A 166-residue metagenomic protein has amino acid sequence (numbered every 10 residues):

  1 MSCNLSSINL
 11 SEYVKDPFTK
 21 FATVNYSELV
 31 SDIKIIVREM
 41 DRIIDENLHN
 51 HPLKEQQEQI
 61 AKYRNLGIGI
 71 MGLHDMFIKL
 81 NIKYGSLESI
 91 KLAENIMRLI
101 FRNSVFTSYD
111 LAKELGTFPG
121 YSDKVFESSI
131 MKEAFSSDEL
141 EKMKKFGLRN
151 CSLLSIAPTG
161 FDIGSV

Functional and structural regions predicted by a protein language model:
M1, L66, I70, S89-E94: Terminal amphipathic helices with adjacent charged low-complexity linkers/tails
M1-I60, I70-L80: Function-dense linear segments that define catalytic or interfacial modules in macromolecule-processing proteins
M1-I8, E12-Y13, S152-V166: Catalytic nucleotidyl-transfer cores of nucleotide-processing enzymes
S6, L66-G72, G116, N150: Glycine-centered flexibility motif
D32-Q57, I82-T159: Internal maturation/activation junctions in enzymes
Y63-I70, R98, E133: Short alpha-helical patches at coil-to-helix transitions and adjacent helical residues in well-structured domains
N65, I78, G85: Short, positively charged, Gly/Tyr-enriched micro-motifs that form contact patches at catalytic or ligand/partner
I68-I70, I82, F161: Gly/Ser/Thr-rich helix-start
